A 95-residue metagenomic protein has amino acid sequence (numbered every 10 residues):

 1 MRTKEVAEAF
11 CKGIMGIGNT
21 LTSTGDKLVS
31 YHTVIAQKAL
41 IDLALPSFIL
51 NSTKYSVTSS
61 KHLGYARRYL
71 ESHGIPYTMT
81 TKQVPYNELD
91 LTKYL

Functional and structural regions predicted by a protein language model:
M1-L95: Terminal leader/tail segments of proteins
